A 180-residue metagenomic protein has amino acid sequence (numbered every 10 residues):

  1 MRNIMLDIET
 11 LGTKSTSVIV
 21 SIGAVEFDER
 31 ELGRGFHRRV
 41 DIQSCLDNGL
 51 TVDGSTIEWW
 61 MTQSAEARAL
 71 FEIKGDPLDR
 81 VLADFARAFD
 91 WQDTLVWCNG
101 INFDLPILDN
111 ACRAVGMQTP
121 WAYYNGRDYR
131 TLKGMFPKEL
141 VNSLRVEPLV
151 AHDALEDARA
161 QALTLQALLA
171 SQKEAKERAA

Functional and structural regions predicted by a protein language model:
R2-I4, E9-C98: Conserved non-catalytic scaffold segment of RNase H-like nuclease domains
D7-E9, D104, D128, D157: Acidic active-site catalytic centers that drive phospho-/nucleotidyl reactions and related ester hydrolyses
K14-T16, R30, L46-N48, P106 (+4 more regions): Active-site-proximal flexible loops/turns
R38-V40, P120-K133: A short, structured active-site edge motif that brings together acidic residues
C45-D47, V52-E58, G126-T164: Active-site-proximal helix-loop-helix substrate-binding element of RNase H-like nuclease domains
R68-F71, V115-W121, P148: Short, polar/flexible loop-turn hinges at active-site or ligand-entry regions and domain interfaces
A86, N102-Y123: Substrate-recognition/cap helix-loop segment adjacent to the acidic, metal-dependent catalytic center of Asp-based
L95-I101, P106-I107, C112, L140-A180: Acidic, Mg2+-coordinating catalytic module of metal-dependent nucleases/exonucleases that use a two-metal-ion mechanism
